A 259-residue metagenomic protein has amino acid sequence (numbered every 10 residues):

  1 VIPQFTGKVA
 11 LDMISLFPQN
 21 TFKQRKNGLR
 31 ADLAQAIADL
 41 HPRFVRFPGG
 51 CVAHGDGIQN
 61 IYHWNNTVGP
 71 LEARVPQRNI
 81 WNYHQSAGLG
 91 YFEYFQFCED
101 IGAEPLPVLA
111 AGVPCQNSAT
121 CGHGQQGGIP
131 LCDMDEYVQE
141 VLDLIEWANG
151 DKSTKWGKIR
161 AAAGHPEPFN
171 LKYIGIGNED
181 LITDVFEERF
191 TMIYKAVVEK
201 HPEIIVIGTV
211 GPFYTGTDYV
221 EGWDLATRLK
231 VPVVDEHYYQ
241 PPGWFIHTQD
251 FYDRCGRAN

Functional and structural regions predicted by a protein language model:
V1-D39: Extended acidic/polar, glycine-enriched regions that form or flank non-catalytic beta-rich accessory modules
V1-K8, I14, D151, R160 (+1 more regions): Noncatalytic carbohydrate-binding groove/subsite architecture in carbohydrate-active enzymes
I2-M13, P18, P48-C51, V108-Q116 (+1 more regions): Active-site groove signature of glycoside hydrolases
L11-M13, R25-G28, F47-G50, G55-Y62 (+7 more regions): Short, solvent-exposed loop/turn and secondary-structure capping segments
D32-H54, Q59, G90-L106: Catalytic domains of carbohydrate-active enzymes, especially glycoside hydrolases
D32-Q35, E93-Q96, D100, Q139 (+3 more regions): Alpha-helical scaffolding segments of alpha/beta enzyme cores, especially the outer helices of TIM-barrel or partial
H41, V45, C98, L144 (+2 more regions): Conserved, mostly hydrophobic/aromatic
A53-Y91, S118-Q139, E146, G150-I176: Aromatic- and acidic-residue-enriched carbohydrate-binding clefts of CAZyme catalytic domains
